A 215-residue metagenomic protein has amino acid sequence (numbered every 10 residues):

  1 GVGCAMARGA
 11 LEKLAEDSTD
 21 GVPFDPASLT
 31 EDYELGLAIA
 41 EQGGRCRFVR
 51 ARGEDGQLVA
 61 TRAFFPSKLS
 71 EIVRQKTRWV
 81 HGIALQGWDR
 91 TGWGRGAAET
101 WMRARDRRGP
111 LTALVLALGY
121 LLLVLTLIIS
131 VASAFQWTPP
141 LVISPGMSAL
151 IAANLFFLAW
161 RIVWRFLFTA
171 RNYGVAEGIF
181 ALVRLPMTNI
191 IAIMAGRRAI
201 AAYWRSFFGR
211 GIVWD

Functional and structural regions predicted by a protein language model:
G1-R107, G211-V213: Non-transmembrane catalytic domains and loops of membrane-associated enzymes and transporters that build or traffic
D25-P26, L58-V59, M147-S148, R161 (+2 more regions): A short linear-motif detector with a strong N-terminal bias
R108-S206: Membrane-embedded multi-pass helical conduit in multi-pass membrane proteins, especially envelope-biosynthetic
R205-D215: C-terminal amphipathic alpha-helical interaction region
